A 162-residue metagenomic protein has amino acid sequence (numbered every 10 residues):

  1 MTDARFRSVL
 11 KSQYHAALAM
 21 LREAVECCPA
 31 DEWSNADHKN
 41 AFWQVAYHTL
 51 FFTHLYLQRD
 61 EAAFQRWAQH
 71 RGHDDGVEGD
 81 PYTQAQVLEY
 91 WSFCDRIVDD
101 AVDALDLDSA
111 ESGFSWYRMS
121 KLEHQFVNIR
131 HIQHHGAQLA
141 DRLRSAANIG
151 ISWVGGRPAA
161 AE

Functional and structural regions predicted by a protein language model:
M1-F6: Short, contiguous pre-domain boundary segments
R7, K11-H15, A19-R22, A30-D74 (+1 more regions): Short, contiguous alpha-helical
G76-G113, S120-G136: Acidic/histidine-rich alpha-helical segments that form the ligand environment of transition-metal centers
